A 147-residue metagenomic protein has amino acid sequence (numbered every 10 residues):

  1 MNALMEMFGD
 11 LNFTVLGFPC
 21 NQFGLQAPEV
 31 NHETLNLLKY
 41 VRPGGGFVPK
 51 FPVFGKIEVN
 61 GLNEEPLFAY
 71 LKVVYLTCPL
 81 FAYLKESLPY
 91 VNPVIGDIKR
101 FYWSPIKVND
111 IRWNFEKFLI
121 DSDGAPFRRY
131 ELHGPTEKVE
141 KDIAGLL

Functional and structural regions predicted by a protein language model:
M1-F18, K39-G44: Conserved helix-turn-beta segment immediately C-terminal to the redox Cys motif in thioredoxin-like folds
N2-E6, A82, A144: Surface-exposed alpha-helical segments enriched in charged/polar residues
C20-L25, I57-V59: Short histidine/acidic/glycine/proline-rich micro-motifs that form metal- and phosphate-coordinating active-site loops
G24-A27, R129-E131: Acceptor-substrate binding/catalytic loop of class I
Y40-G134: Thiol/selenol-based redox catalytic cores and closely related redox-interacting motifs
F127-L147: Non-catalytic, surface beta->alpha helical segment in thiol-disulfide oxidoreductase systems
